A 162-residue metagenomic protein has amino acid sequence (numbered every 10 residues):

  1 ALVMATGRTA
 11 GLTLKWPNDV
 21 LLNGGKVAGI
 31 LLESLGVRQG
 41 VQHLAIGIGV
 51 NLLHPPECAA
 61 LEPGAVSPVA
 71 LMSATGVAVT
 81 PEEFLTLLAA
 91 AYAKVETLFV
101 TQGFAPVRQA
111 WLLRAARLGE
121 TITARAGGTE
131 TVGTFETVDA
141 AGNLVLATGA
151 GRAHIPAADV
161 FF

Functional and structural regions predicted by a protein language model:
A1-G11, L22-F162: Long, positively charged amphipathic alpha-helical accessory segments at protein N-termini or as interdomain linkers
